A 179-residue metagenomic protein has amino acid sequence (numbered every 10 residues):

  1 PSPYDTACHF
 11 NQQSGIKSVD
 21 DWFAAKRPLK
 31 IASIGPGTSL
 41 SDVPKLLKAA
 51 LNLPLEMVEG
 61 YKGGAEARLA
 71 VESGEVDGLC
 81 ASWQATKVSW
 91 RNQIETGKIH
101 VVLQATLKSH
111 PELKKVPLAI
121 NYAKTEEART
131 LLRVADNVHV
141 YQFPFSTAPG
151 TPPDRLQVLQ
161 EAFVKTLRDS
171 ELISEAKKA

Functional and structural regions predicted by a protein language model:
P1-E66, A70-S73, A123-T130, V138-E175: Hinge/capping helix and adjacent helix->loop/strand transition within the periplasmic-binding protein
P3, Q13-S14, W83-A85, T106-K108: Solvent-exposed coil/turn segments that connect beta secondary-structure elements in extracytoplasmic/periplasmic
K30-A32, L79, V102: Short, well-ordered beta-strand segments
L46, A50, A65-L79, Q84 (+1 more regions): Short helices/loops that flank or line small-molecule/ion binding pockets
L53-E56, V88-Q104, E112-E127: Ligand-binding "clamshell"
G60, C80-S82, Q104: Short beta-strand and adjacent tight-turn residues that come in two discontinuous sequence segments and form the edges
T106-H110, A119, R168, I173-A179: Mature extracytoplasmic/periplasmic domains
A135: Conserved GTPase G-domain substructure that encodes guanine base recognition and part of the catalytic core, centered
